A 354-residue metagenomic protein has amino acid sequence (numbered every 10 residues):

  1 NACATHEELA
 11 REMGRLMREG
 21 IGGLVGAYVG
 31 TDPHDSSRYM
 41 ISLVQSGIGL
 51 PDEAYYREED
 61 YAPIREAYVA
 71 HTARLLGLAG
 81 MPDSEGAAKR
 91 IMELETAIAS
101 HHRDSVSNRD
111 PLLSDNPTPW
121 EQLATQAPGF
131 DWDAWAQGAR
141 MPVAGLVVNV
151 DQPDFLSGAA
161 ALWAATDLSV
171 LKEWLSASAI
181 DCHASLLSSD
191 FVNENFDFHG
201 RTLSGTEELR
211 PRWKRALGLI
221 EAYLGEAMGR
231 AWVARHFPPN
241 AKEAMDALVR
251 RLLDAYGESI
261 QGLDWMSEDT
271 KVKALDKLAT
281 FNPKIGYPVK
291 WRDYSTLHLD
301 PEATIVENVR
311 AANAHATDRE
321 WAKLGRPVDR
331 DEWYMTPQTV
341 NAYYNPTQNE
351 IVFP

Functional and structural regions predicted by a protein language model:
N1-A247, R251: Noncatalytic, helix-rich "gating/capping" subdomain that lines the substrate-entry/channel surface of large enzyme
A97, G129, N149-P153, R210 (+3 more regions): Intrinsically disordered, low-complexity linker/terminal regions across diverse proteins
